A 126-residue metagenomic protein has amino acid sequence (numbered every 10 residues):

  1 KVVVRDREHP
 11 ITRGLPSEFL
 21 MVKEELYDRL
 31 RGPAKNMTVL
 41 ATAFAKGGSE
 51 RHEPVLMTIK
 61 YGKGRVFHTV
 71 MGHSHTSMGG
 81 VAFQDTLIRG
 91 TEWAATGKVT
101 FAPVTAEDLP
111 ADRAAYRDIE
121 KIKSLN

Functional and structural regions predicted by a protein language model:
K1-G62, P103: Catalytic beta-strand/loop cores that center a nucleophilic Ser/Cys/Thr and support acyl-enzyme chemistry
K46-E53, K60-N126: Extracellular ligand-binding/catalytic regions of CAZymes and related secreted enzymes and adhesion modules
